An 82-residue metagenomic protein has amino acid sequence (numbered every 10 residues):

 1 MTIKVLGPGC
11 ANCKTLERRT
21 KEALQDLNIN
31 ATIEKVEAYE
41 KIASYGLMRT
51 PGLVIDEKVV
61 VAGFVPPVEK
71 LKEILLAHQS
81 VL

Functional and structural regions predicted by a protein language model:
M1-R19: Local sequence-structure signature of Cys/Sec-based thiol-disulfide redox active-site neighborhoods
M1-T2, N28-N30, L76-L82: Compositionally biased, disordered extreme N-termini, encompassing classical targeting presequences
T2-V5, I33, S44: Immediate flanking context of iron-sulfur cluster ligation sites
T15-R18, M48, P66: Generic recognition of short, well-ordered alpha-helical segments
T20, L24: Conserved hydrophobic residues forming the short capping helix/wall of the S-adenosyl-L-methionine
I29-Y39: Thiol-based oxidoreductase modules, predominantly thioredoxin-like and allied folds used for disulfide exchange
G46-V54: Structural micro-motif
E57-L82: Non-catalytic, surface beta->alpha helical segment in thiol-disulfide oxidoreductase systems
